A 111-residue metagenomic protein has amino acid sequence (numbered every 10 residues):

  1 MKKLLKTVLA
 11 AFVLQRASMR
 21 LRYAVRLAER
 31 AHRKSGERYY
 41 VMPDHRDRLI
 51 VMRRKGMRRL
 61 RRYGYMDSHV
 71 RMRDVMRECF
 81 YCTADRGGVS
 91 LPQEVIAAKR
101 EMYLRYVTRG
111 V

Functional and structural regions predicted by a protein language model:
K2-V111: Acidic/polar low-complexity segments and flexible, solvent-exposed patches
